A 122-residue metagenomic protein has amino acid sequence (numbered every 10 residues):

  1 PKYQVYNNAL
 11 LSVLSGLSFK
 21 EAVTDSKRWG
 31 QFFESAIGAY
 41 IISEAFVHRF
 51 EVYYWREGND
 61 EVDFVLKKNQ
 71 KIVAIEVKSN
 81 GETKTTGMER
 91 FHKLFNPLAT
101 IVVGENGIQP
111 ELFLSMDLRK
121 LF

Functional and structural regions predicted by a protein language model:
P1-N69: Accessory nucleic acid-recognition modules appended to NTPase machines
Q4, V73-I75, I101-V103: Hydrophobic/aromatic beta-strand patches that form the interior of the parallel beta-sheet core in alpha/beta enzyme
A22-D25, K71-A74, K93-N96, R119-F122: Short, low-complexity, polar/charged sequence segments that are solvent-exposed and flexible
V62, K68-I72, E111-F113, L118: Conserved N-terminal glycine/acidic-rich loop preference
Q70-E82: Active-site ExK catalytic segment of metal-dependent nucleases
S79-L121: Catalytic cores of nucleic-acid endonucleases
